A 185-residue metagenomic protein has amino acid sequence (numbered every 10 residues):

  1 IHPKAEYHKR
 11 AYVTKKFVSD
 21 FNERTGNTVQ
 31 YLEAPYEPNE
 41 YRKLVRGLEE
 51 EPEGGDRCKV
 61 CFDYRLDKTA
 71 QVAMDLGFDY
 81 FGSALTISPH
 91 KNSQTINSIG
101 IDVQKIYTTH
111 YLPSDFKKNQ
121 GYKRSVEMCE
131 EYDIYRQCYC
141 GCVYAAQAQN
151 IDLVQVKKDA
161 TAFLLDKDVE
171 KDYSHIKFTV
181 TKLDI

Functional and structural regions predicted by a protein language model:
I1-I185: Nucleotide-activated chemistry modules centered on ATP-dependent adenylation/adenylyltransferase
